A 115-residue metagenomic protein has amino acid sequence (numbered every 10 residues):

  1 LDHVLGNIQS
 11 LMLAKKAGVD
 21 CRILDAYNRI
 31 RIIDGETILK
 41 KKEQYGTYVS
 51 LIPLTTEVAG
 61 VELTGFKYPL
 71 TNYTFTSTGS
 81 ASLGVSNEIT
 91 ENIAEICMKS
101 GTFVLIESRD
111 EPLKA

Functional and structural regions predicted by a protein language model:
L1-K40: Anionic-ligand-binding alpha/beta catalytic cores of soluble enzymes and soluble regulatory domains that recognize
A26-N28, I33-A115: Long, charged alpha-helical interface segments
